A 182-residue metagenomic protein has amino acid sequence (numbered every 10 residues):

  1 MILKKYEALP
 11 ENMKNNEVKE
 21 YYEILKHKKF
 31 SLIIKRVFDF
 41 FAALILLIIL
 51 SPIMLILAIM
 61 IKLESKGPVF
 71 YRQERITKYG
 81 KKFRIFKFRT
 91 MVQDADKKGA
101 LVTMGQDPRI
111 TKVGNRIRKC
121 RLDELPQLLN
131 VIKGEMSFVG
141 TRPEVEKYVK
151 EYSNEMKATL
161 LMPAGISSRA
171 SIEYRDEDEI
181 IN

Functional and structural regions predicted by a protein language model:
M1-E20, N130-N182: Hydrophobic structural segments characteristic of membrane proteins
L3-Y6, K14-E17, Y22-A95: A hydrophobic, helix-centered structural microdomain
V18-I33, G105-R109, E124, G140 (+1 more regions): Juxtamembrane loop-helix boundary motifs flanking transmembrane segments in multi-pass membrane proteins
R84-N115: Acidic, Ser/Thr-rich low-complexity segments on the non-lumenal side of membrane proteins
N115-G134: Short, conserved beta-strand/loop elements in beta-sheet-dominated catalytic cores that frequently flank divalent-metal
